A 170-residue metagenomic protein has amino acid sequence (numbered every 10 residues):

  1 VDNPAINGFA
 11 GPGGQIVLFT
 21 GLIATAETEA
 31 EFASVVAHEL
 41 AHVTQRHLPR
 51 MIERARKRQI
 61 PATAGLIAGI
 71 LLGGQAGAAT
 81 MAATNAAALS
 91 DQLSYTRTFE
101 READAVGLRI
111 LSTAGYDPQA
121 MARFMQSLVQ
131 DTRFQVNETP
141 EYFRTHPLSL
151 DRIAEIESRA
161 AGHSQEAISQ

Functional and structural regions predicted by a protein language model:
V1-G14: Catalytic zinc-binding patch centered on the HExxH motif and its immediate surroundings that defines zinc-dependent
P4-I6, L22-T25, R50-M51, G74: Solvent-exposed loop/turn segments at secondary-structure junctions within structured extracellular/periplasmic domains
N7-A10, V36, A64-A68: Active-site microenvironments of hydrolase-like enzyme catalytic domains
V17-S34, L93-T98: Short pre-active-site segment immediately N-terminal to the catalytic Zn-binding motif
A30, L40-K57: Catalytic Zn2+-binding segment of zinc metalloproteases
E53-I60, A78-A79, G115-M125: Acidic/histidine metal-binding catalytic segments
K57-Q75, A79-D91: Membrane-active amphipathic alpha-helices enriched in small hydrophobic residues
S90-D91, T96-Q170: Extracytoplasmic and endomembrane cell-envelope/extracellular-matrix remodeling and assembly machinery
